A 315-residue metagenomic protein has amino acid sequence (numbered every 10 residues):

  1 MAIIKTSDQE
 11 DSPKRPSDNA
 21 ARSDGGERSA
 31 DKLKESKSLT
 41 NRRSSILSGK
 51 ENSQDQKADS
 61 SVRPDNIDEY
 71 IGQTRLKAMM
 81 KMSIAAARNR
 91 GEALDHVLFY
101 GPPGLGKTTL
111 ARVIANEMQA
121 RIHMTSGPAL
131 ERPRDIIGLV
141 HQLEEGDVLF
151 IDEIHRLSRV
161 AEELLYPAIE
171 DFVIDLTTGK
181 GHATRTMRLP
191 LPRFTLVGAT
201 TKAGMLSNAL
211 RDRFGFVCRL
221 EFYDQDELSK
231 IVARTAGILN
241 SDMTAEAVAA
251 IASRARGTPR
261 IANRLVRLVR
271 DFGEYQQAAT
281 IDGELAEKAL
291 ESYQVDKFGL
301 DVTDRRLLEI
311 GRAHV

Functional and structural regions predicted by a protein language model:
D55-Y100, I137: Pre-Walker A (pre-P-loop) alpha-helix and adjacent loop at the N terminus of AAA/AAA+ ATPase modules, a conserved
K81-R88, L130-F150, V160-E163, K180-R188: Conserved alpha-helical scaffold flanking the Walker A/P-loop in AAA+ ATPase domains
R88-N89, L94-G127, L139-E145, Y166: Walker A/P-loop
I114, P133, D147-T177, A203-R213: Conserved AAA+/SF3 P-loop NTPase catalytic/coupling segment centered on the Walker-B
G179-G198, F214: AAA+/SF3 P-loop NTPase mechanochemical coupling elements
M205-I238, T244-S253, N263-R264: Conserved AAA+ ATPase core "coupling" helix
T244-A245, A255-R270, T280-D282, L300-V302: The conserved phosphate-sensing helix
A313-V315: Conserved small/polar residues in nucleotide/adenosyl-binding loops
